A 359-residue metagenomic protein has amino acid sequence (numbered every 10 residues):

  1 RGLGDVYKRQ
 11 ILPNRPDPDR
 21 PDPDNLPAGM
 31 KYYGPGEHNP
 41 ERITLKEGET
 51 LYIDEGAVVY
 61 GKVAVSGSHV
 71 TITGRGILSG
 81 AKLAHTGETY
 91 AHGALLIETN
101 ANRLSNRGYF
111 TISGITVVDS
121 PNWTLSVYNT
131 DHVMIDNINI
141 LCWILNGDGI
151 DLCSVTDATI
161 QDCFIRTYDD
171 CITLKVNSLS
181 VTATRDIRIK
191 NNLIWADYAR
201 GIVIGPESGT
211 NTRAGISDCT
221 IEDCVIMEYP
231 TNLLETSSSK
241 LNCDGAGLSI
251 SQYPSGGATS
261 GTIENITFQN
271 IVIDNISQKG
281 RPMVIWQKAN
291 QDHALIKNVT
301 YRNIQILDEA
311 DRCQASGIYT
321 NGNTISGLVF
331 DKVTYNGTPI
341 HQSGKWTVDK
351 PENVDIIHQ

Functional and structural regions predicted by a protein language model:
R1, E222, E264, Q269-Q359: Beta-rich accessory regions
G2-Y7: Short, small-residue-biased leader/transition segments that mark boundaries at the very start of proteins
Q10-E49: N-terminal domain-start segments of secreted/luminal proteins
H38-T50, V58-T73, G80-Y109, N122-T130 (+6 more regions): Extracellular beta-strand-rich solenoid/capping regions of secreted or surface-exposed proteins that bind or remodel
P40-R42, Y60-A64, A81-T86, S120-V127 (+9 more regions): Short glycine/acidic-rich loop motifs that flank beta-strands on beta-rich extracellular proteins
G48-T50, H69-S79, G108-D119, D131-C142 (+8 more regions): Right-handed parallel beta-helix
E49, A57, V63, G67-V70 (+9 more regions): Small-residue (G/S/T/A) turn/hinge positions that recur once per unit in extracellular repeat modules
S178-V181, G209-N211, G256-G257: Short, small-residue-enriched loops and turns at beta-alpha junctions that line or gate enzyme active sites
